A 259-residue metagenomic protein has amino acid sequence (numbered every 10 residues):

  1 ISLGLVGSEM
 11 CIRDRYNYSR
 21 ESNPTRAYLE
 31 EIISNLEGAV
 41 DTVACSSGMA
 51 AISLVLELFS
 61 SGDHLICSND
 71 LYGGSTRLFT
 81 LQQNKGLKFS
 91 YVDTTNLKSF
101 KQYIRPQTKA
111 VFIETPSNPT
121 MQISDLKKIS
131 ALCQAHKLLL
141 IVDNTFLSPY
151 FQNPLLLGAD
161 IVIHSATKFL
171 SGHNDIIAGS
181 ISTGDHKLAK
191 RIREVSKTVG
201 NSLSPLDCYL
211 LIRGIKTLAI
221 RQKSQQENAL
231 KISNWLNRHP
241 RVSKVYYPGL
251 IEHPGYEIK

Functional and structural regions predicted by a protein language model:
I1-G7, C11-I12: Single conserved hydrophobic/aromatic residue that forms the stacking wall/gate of nucleotide- or nucleobase-binding
S8-E9, Y18-E30: A structural motif shared across PLP-dependent enzymes of the aminotransferase-like
R13-N17, D63: Glycine-/proline-rich flexible loop or hinge segments
N17-S19, V43-A44: Short, conserved beta-strand segments within well-ordered enzyme catalytic domains that often line or immediately flank
A39: Walker A/P-loop NTP-binding active-site region of P-loop NTPases, recognizing the glycine-rich GxxxxGKT/S
T42-R241, Y246, I251-E252, E257: Conserved PLP-enzyme active-site core in the AAT-like
